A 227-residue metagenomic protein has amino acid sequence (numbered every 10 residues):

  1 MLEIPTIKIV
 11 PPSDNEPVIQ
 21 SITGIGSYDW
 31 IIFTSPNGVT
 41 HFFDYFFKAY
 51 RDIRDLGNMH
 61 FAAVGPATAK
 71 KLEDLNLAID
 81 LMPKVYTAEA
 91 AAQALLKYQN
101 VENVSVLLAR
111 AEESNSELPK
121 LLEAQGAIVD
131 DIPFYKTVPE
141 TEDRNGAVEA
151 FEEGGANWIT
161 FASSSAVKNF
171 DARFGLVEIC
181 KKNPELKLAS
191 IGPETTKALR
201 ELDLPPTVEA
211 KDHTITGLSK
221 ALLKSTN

Functional and structural regions predicted by a protein language model:
M1-N227: Signature of uroporphyrinogen-III synthase
